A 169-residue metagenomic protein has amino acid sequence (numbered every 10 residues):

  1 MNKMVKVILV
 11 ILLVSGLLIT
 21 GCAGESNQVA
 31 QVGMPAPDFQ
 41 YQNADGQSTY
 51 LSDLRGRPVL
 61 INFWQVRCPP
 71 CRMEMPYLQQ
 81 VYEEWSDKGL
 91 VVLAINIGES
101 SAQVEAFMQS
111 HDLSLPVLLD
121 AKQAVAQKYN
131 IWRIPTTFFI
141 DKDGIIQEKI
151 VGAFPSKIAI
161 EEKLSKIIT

Functional and structural regions predicted by a protein language model:
M1-Q42, A159-S165, T169: N-terminal targeting signals for export/organelle localization
D38-V59: A short beta-strand-turn-helix
F39, T49, F63-W64, F107 (+2 more regions): Conserved hydrophobic/aromatic "anchor" residues that stabilize well-ordered secondary structure elements
L60-I61, V92, T137: Hydrophobic beta-strand anchors of alpha/beta hydrolase catalytic cores
F63-Q80: Conserved redox-active cysteine motifs that mediate thiol-disulfide chemistry, especially di-cysteine Cys-X(1-2)-Cys
M73, E83-K122, I134: Conserved segment of the thioredoxin-like fold in thiol-based oxidoreductases
A106-L113, A121-I167: Thiol/disulfide oxidoreductase modules built on the thioredoxin-like
